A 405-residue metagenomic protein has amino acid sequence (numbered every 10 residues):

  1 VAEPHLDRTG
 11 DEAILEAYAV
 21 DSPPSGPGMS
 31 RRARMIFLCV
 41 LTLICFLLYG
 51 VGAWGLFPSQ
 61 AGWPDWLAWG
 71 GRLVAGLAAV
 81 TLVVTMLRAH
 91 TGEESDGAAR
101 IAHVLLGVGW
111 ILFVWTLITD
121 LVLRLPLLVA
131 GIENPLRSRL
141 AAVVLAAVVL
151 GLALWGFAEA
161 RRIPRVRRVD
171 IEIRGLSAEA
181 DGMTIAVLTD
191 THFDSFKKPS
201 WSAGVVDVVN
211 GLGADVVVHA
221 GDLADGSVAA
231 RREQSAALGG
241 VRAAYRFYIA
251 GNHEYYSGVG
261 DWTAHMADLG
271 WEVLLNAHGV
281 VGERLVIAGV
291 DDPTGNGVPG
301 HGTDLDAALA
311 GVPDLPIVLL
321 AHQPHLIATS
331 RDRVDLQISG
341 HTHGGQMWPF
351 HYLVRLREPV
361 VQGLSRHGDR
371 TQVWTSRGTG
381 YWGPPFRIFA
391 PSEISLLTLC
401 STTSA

Functional and structural regions predicted by a protein language model:
V1, E12, E16-Y18, G213 (+2 more regions): Residue-level detector of intrinsically disordered, flexible termini and proteolytic processing junctions
A2-R162: Non-catalytic terminal accessory segments
A99-H103, L127, I171, A186 (+1 more regions): Short amphipathic alpha-helical coupling elements at transmembrane boundaries
I163-R174: Alpha-helical transmembrane signal-anchor/signal-peptide segments
E172-A405: Soluble catalytic domains of enzymes that build or remodel membrane lipids, polysaccharides, and related
